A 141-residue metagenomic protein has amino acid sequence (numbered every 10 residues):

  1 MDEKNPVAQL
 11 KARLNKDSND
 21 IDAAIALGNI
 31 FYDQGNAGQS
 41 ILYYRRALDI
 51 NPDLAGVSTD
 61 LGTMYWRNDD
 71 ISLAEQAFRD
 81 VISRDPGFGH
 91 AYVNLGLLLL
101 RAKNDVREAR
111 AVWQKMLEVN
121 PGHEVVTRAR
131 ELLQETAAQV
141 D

Functional and structural regions predicted by a protein language model:
M1-A12, Q34-R46, R67-D80, K103-K115 (+1 more regions): Structural signature of tandem alpha-helical TPR/SEL1-like repeats, specifically the intra-repeat loop/turn
P6-A26, I30: N-terminal segments that cap or nucleate solenoid repeat domains
K16, I50, R84-D85, V119: Structural marker of alpha-solenoid helical repeat scaffolds
A26, D60, N94, R128-L132: Canonical tetratricopeptide repeat
N29, T63, L97-L98, E135: Residue-level recognition of tetratricopeptide repeat
E108-A111, K115-V140: Extended amphipathic alpha-helical coiled-coil/heptad-repeat regions
